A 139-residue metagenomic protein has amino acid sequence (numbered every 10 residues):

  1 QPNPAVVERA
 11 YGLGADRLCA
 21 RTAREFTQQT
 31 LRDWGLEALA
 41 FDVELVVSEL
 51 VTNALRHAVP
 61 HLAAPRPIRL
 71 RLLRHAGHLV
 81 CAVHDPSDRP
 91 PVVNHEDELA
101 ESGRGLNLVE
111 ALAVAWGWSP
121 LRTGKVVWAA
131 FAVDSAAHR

Functional and structural regions predicted by a protein language model:
Q1-A10, L55-R139: Conserved beta-strand-loop-beta-strand hairpin that lines the nucleotide-binding pocket of ATP/GTP-utilizing enzymes
A10-T22: STAS-typified acidic loop motif
R24-S48: Conserved short strand/loop->alpha-helix "switch" segment adjacent to the catalytic nucleotide/phosphoryl-transfer site
D42-P60: Histidine-centered phosphotransfer motif of kinases
